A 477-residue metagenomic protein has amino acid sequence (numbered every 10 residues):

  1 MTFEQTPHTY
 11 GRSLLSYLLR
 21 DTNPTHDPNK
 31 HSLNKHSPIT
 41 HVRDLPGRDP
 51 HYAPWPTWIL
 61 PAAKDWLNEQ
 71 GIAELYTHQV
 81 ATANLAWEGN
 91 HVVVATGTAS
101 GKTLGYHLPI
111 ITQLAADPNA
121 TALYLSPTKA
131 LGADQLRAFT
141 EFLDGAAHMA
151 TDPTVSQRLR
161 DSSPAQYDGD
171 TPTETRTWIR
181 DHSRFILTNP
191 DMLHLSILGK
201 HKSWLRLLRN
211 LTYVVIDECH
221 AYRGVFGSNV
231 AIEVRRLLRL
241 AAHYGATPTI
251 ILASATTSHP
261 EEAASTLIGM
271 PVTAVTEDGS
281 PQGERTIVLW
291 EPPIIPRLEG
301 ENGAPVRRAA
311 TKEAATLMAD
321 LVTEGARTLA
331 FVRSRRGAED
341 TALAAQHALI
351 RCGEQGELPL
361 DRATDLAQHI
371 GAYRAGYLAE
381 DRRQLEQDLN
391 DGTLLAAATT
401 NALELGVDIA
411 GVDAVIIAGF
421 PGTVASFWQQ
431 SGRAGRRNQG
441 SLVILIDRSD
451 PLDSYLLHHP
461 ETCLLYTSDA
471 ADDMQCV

Functional and structural regions predicted by a protein language model:
M1-T77: Helicase-associated low-complexity/disordered flanking segments
H36-A62, W87-E88, I111-L114, A120-S126 (+4 more regions): Helicase motor core with emphasis on the C-terminal RecA-like subdomain
H78-N84: Pre-Walker A adenine-sensing motif
N90-L108: Walker A/P-loop
Y466-V477: Single conserved hydrophobic/aromatic residue that forms the stacking wall/gate of nucleotide- or nucleobase-binding
